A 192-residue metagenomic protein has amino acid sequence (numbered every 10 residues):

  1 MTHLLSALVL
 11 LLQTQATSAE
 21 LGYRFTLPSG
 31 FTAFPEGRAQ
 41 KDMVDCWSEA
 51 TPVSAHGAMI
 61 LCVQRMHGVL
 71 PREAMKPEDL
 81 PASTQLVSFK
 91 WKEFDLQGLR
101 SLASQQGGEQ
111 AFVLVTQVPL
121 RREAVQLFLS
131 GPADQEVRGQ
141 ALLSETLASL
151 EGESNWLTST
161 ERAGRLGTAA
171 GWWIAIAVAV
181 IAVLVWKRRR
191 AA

Functional and structural regions predicted by a protein language model:
T2-L12: Sec-dependent N-terminal signal peptides
L11-L21, V183: Cleaved targeting-peptide boundary
A19-A74: Secretory pathway targeting signatures of secreted, lumenal, and periplasmic proteins
G22, P28-A33, R122-L166: Surface-exposed amphipathic alpha-helical segments
S29, E36-G37, A74-L120, A177-V180: Signature of long, low-cysteine stretches enriched in small and polar/charged residues
T51-M59, H67-E73, G107-F112, A124-V125 (+1 more regions): Short, surface-exposed beta-strand/loop "edge" segments at domain boundaries and coil↔beta transitions
Q64-V69, K76-P81, S130-D134: Short, solvent-exposed aromatic-acidic interface loops
T158-A192: C-terminal single-pass membrane-anchor helix
